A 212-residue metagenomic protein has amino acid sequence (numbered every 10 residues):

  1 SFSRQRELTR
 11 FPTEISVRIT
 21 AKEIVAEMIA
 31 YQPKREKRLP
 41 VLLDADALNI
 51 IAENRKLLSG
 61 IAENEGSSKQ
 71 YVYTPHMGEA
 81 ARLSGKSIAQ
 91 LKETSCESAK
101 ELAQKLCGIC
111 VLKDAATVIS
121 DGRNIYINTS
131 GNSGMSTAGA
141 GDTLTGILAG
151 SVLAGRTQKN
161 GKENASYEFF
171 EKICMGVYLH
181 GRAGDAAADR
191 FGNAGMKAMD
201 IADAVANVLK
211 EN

Functional and structural regions predicted by a protein language model:
S1-S130: Glycine-rich phosphate/dinucleotide-binding loop and adjoining beta-alpha-beta core of small-molecule
E36-L42, S67-Y71, E163-M175, A198: Glycine-rich, flexible loop segments associated with nucleotide phosphate handling
R82, T137-K162, E168-L179: Short, small-residue alpha-helix embedded
A89-S95, Q158-C174, G192-M196: Short, charged, surface-exposed loops that flank catalytic or proteolytic processing sites
I127-G139: Short pre-catalytic strand/loop immediately N-terminal to key active-site residues, enriched for Gly-Thr
A154-N160, Y167-F169, G184-A188, L209-N212: Short helix-capping/linker segments at secondary-structure and domain boundaries
G181-N212: Charged C-terminal helix
